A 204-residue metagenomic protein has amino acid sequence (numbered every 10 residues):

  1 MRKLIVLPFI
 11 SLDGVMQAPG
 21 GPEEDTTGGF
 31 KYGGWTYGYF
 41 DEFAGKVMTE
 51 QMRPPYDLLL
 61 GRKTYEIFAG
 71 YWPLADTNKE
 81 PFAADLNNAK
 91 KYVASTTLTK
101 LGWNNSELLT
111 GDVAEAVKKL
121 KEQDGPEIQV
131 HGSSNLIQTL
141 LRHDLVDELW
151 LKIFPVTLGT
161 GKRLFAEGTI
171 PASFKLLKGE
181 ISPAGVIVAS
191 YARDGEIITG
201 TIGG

Functional and structural regions predicted by a protein language model:
M1-L145, P155-G204: Portal/gating segments that form or line small-molecule/metal binding sites
K152: Conserved residues at the C-terminal ends of beta-strands
